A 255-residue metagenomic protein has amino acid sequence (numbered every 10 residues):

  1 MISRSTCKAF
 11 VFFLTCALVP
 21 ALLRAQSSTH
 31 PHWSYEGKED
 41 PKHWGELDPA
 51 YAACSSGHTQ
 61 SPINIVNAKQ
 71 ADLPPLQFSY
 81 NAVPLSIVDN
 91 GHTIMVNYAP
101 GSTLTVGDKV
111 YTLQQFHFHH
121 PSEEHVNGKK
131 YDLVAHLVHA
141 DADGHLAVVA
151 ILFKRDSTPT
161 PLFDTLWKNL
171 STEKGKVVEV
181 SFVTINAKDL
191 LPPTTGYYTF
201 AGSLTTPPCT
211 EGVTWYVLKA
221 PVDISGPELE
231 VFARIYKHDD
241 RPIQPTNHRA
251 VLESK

Functional and structural regions predicted by a protein language model:
I2-K8, L22-K255: Alpha-carbonic anhydrase
V11-A21: Bacterial N-terminal signal peptides
